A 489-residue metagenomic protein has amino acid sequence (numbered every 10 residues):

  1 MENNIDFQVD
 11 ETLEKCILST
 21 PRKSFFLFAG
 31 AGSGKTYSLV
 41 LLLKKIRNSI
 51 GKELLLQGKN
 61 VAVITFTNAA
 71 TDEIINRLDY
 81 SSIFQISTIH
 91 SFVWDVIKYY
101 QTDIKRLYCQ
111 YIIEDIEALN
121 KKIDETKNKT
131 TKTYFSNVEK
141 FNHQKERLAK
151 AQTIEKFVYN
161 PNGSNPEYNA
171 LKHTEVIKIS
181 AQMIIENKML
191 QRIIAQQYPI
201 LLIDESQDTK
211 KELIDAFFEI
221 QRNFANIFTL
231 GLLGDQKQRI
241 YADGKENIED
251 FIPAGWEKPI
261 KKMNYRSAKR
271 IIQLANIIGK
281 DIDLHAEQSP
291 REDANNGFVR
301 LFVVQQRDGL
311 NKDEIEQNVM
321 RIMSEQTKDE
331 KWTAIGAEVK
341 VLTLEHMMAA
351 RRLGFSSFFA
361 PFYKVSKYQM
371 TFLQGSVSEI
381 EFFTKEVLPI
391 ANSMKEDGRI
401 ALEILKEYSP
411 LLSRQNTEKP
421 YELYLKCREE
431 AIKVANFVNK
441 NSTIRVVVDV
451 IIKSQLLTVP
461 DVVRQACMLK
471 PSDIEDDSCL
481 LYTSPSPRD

Functional and structural regions predicted by a protein language model:
M1-D489: The feature marks helicase ATPase cores and/or their adjacent C-terminal helical subdomains in SF1/SF2/AAA+ helicases
